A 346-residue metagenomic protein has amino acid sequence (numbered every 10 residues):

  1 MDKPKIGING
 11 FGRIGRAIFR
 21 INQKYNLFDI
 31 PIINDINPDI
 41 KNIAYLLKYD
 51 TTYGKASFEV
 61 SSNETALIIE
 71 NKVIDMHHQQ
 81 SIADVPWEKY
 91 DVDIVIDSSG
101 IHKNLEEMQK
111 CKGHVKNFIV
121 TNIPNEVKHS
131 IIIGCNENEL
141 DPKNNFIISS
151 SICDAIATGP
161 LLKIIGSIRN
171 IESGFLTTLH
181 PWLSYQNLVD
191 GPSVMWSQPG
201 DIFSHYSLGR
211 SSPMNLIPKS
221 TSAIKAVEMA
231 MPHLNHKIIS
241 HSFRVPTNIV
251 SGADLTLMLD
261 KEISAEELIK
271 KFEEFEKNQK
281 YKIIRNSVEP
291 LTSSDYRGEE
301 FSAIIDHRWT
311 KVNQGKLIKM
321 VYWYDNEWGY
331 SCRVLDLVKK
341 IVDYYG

Functional and structural regions predicted by a protein language model:
D2-G209, D336, Y344: N-terminal Rossmann-like NAD(P) cofactor-binding subdomain of oxidoreductases, focused on the glycine-rich
I8, G12, K89, I101-H102 (+9 more regions): Electropositive phosphate-/nucleotide-binding environments in soluble metabolic enzymes
G15, F19, Q109, G159-G166 (+7 more regions): Predominant activation on well-ordered alpha-helical scaffold segments within soluble catalytic domains
I36-P38, P124-N125, I152-D154, T178-Q186 (+5 more regions): Glycine-rich beta-alpha junction loops
N144-N145, S211-P213, V250-D254, L317-K319: Short, solvent-exposed beta-strand edge segments and adjacent coil->beta transition regions
R169-I171, S211, S222, H236-I238 (+1 more regions): Short gly/pro-enriched beta-turn/loop segments at secondary-structure junctions
P192-K237: Active-site/ligand-binding loops adjacent to catalytic centers
I239-V245, G252-G346: C-terminal active-site/capping subdomain that shapes the small-molecule cofactor and substrate pocket of enzyme
